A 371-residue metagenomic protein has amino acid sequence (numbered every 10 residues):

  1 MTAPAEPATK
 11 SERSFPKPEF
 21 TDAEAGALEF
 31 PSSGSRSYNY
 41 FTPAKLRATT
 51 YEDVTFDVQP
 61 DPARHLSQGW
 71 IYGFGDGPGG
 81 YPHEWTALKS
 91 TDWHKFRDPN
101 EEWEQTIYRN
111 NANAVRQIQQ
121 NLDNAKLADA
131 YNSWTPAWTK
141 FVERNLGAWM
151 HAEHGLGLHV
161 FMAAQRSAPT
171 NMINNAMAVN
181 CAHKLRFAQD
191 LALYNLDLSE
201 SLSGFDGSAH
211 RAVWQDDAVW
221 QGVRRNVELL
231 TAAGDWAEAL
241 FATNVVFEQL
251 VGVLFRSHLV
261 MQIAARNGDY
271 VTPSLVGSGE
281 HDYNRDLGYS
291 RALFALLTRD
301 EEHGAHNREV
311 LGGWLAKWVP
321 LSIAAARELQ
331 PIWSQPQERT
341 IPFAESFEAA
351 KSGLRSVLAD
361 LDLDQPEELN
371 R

Functional and structural regions predicted by a protein language model:
M1-A152, D300-R371: Terminal targeting/low-complexity segments that flank the catalytic cores of oxidoreductases
F56, D61-A63, P136-A168, G234-Q262: Alpha-helical bundle segments that constitute or directly flank the non-heme di-iron/ferroxidase center
N124-N145, F205-V245, A265, G304-R308: Acidic/His metal-coordination segments adjacent to aromatic residues that form catalytic metal sites in metalloenzymes
P136-D216: Long, hydrophobic, well-ordered secondary-structure blocks that form the structural core and pocket-lining surfaces
L146, M177, F241, T272-V276 (+3 more regions): Hydrophobic packing residues in well-ordered alpha-helices of helical domains and bundles
M150-E153, K184, A233-L259, E280-D286 (+3 more regions): Extended alpha-helical coiled-coil scaffold domains characteristic of the BAR superfamily
M162-A176, Y194-S203, L230-E238, S257-S278 (+2 more regions): Inter-helical turn/loop segments and adjacent helix faces that build the functional surface of alpha-helical bundle
A176-D197, L250, S278-L293, L321-A324: Alpha-helical scaffold segments in carbohydrate-active enzymes
